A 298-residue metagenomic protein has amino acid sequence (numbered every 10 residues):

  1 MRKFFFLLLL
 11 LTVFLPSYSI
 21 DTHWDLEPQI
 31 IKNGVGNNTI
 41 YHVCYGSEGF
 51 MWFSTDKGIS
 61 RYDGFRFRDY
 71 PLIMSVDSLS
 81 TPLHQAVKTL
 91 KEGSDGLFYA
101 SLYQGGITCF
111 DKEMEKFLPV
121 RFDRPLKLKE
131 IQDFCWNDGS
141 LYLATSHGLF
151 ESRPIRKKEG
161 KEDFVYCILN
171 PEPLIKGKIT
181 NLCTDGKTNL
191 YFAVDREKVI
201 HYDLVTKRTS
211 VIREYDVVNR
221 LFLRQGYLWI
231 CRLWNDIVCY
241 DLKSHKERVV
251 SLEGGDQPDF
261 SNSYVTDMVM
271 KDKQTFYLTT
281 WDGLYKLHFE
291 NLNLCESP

Functional and structural regions predicted by a protein language model:
M1-P298: Carboxylate-rich, polar loop motifs that coordinate divalent cations or form catalytic acidic clusters
